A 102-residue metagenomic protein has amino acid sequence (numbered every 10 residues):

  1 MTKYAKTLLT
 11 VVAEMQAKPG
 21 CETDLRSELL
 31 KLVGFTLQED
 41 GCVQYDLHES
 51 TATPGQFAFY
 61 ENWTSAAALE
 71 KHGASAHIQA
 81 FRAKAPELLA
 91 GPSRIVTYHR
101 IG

Functional and structural regions predicted by a protein language model:
M1-L9, L47-T53, F81-G102: Glycine-rich beta-strand-turn "strand-cap" elements at beta-sheet edges
L9-Q16, D46-G73: Short, well-ordered beta-strand segments in beta-rich or mixed alpha/beta enzyme and ligand-binding folds
C21-Q44, A80-F81: Short amphipathic alpha-helical segments
E28, H48, H72-S75, K84: Residue-level signal for well-ordered alpha-helical positions
Y60-N62, G73-R82, L89-A90: Long, charge-enriched, surface-exposed interaction segments in small proteins/subunits
